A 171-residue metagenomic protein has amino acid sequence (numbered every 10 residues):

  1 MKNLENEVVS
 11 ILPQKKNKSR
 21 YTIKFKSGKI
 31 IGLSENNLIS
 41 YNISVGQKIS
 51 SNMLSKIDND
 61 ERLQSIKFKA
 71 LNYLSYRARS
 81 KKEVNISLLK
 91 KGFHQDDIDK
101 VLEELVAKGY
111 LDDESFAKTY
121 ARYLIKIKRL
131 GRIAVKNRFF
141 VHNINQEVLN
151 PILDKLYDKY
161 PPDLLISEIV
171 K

Functional and structural regions predicted by a protein language model:
M1-K171: An alpha-helical, amphipathic repeat domain used for nucleic-acid recognition, typified by the mTERF helical solenoid
